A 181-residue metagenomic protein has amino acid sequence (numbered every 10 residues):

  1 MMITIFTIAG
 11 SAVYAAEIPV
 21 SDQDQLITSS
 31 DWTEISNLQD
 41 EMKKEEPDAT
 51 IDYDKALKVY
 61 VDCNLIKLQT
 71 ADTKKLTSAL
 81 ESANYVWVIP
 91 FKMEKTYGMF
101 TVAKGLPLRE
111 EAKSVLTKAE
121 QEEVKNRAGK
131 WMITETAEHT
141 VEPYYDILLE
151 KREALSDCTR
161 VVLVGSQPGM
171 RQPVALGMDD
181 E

Functional and structural regions predicted by a protein language model:
M1-M2: Sec-dependent signal peptide recognition, specifically the positively charged N-region followed immediately by
I5-S21: Sec-dependent signal peptide cleavage junction
A16-L76, K125, E135-C158: Short, non-transmembrane alpha-helical segments in secretory-pathway proteins
A49-L106, S166, R171-D180: Exposed beta-strand-loop-beta-strand "reactive/processing" segments of non-cytosolic proteins
G98-P168, E181: A short, surface-exposed interaction/processing loop segment used at functional sites
